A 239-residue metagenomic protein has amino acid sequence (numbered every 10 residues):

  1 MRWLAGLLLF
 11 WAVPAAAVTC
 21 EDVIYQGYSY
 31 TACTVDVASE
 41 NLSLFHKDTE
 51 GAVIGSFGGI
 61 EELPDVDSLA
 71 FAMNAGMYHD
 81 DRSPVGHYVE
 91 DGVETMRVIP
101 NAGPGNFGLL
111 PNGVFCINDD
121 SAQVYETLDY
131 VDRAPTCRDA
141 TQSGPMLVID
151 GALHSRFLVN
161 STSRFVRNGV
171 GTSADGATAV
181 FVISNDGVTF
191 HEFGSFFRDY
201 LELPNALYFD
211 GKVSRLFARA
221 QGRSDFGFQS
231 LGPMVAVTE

Functional and structural regions predicted by a protein language model:
M1-F10: Sec-dependent signal peptide recognition, specifically the positively charged N-region followed immediately by
A12-P14: N-terminal signal peptide c-region/cleavage motif recognized by signal peptidases
A16-N106: Zymogen propeptides
D36-S39, C116-S121, I149-G151, T172-A177 (+2 more regions): Short acidic-glycine loop/turn motifs at beta-strand connectors
K47-E50, D129-R133, I183-G187: Short, solvent-exposed aromatic-acidic interface loops
S83-F157: Active-site-adjacent helix-turn-beta-strand microarchitecture at beta-sheet edges that either contains or buttresses
V85-N101, R156-N168, T172-N205, S214-E239: Conserved, well-ordered active-site substructure
